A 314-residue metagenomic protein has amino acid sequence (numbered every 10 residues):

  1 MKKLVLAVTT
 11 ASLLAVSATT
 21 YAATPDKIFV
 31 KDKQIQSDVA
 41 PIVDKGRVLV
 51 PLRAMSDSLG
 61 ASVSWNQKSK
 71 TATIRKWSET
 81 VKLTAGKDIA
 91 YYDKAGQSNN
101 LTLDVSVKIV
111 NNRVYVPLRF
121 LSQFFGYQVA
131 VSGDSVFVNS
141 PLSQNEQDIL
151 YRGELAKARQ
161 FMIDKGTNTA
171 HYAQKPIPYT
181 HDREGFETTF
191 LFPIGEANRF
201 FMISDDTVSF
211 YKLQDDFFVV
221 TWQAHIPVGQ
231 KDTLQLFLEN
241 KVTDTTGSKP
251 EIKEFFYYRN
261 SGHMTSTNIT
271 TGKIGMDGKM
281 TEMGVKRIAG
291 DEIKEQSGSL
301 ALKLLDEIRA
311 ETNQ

Functional and structural regions predicted by a protein language model:
K3-V8, S12, A18-H225, Q230-T233 (+2 more regions): Primary recognition of N-terminal secretory signal peptides and signal-anchoring hydrophobic helices
